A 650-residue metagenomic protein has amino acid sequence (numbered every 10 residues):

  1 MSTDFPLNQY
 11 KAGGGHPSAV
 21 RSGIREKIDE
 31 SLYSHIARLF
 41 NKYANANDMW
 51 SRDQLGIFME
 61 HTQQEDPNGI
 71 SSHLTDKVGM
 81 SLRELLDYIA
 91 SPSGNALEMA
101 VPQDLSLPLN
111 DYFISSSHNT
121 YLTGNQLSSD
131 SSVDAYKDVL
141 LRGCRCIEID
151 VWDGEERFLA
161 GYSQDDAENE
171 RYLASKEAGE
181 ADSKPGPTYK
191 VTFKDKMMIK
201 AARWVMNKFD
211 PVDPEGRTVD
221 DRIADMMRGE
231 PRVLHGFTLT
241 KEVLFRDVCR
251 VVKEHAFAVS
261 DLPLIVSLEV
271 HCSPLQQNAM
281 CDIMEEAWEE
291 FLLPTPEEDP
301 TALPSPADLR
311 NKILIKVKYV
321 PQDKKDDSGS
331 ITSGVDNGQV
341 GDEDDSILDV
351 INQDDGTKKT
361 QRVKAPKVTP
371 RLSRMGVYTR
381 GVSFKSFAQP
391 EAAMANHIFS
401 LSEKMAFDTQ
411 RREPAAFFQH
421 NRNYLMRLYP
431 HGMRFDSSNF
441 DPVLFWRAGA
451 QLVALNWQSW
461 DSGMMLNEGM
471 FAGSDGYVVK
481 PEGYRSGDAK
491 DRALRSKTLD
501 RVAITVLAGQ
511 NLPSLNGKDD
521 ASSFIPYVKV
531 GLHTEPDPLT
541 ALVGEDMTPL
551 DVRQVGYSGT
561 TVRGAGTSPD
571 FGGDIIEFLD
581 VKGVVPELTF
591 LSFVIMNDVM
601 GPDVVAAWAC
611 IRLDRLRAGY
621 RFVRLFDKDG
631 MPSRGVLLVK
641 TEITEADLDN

Functional and structural regions predicted by a protein language model:
M1-C146, W152-G517, F524-P526, T540-Q554 (+3 more regions): Long, acidic (Asp/Glu-rich), low-complexity accessory segments flanking structured domains
S273, F417-N423, F440-R447, A521-S523 (+2 more regions): Eukaryote-biased detector of low-complexity, proline/serine/threonine-rich segments and adjacent exposed loops
P274, D282-P296, M464-F471, V584-N650: C2-type phospholipid-binding modules
N456, L532-T534, N597: Residue-level signal for short segments within beta-strands and strand-turn junctions of well-structured beta-sheet
P481-D488, G556, G566, D570 (+3 more regions): Low-complexity, acidic/Ser/Thr- and charged residue-rich accessory regions of DNA metabolism proteins
L507-N511, H533-E535, M600: Short solvent-exposed strand-capping/beta-turn motif centered on an Asx-Ser/Thr pair
I525-D537: Extended low-complexity, serine/threonine- and proline-enriched intrinsically disordered segments
T561-F571, D614-L616: Short proline/glycine- and polar residue-rich coil/turn motifs
